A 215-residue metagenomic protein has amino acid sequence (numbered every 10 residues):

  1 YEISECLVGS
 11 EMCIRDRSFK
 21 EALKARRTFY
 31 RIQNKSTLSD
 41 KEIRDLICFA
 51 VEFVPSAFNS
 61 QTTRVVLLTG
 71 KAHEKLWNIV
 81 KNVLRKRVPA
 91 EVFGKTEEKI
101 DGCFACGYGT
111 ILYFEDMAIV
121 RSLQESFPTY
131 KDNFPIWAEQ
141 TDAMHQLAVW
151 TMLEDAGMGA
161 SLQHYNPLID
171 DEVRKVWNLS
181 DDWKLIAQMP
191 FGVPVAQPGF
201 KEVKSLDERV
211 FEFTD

Functional and structural regions predicted by a protein language model:
Y1-I14: Short, small-residue-biased leader/transition segments that mark boundaries at the very start of proteins
F19-S36: Generic N-terminal amphipathic, Lys/Arg-enriched alpha-helix
A22, T110-L112, Q188-P190, V210-E212: Conserved hydrophobic/aromatic beta-strand scaffold that supports enzyme active sites
V51, M117, F127-K175: Small-aliphatic-rich amphipathic alpha-helix that forms the alpha element of a beta-alpha
E52-N59: Glycine-rich phosphate/pyrophosphate-binding beta-alpha loops
N59-A143: Glycine/small-residue-rich phosphate/adenosyl-binding loop
V88, W177-K201: A glycine-rich helix N-cap at a beta->alpha junction
G199-D215: Phosphate/diphosphate-binding glycine-rich loops and adjacent basic-rich segments that engage nucleotide
